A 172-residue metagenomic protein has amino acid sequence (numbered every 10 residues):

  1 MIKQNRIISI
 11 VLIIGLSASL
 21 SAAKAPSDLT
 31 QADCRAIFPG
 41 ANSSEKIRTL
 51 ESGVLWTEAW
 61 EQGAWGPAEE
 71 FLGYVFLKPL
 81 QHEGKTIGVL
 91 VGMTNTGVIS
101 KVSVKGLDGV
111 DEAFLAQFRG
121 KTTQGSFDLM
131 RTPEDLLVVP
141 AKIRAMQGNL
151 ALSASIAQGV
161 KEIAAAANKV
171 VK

Functional and structural regions predicted by a protein language model:
I2-S9, L16-G88, T94-K172: Intrinsically disordered terminal and processing segments
